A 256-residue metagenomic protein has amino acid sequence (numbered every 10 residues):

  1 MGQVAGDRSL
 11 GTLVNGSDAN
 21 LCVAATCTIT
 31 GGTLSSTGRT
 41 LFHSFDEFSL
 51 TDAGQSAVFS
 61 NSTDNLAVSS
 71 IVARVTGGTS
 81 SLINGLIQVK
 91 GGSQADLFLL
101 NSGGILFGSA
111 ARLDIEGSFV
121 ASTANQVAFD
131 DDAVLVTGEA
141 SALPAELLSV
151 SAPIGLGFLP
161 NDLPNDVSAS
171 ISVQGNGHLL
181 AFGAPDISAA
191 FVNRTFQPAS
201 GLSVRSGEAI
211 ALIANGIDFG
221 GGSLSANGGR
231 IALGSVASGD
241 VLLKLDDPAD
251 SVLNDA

Functional and structural regions predicted by a protein language model:
M1-A256: Extracellular and secretory-pathway beta-repeat/beta-biased strand scaffolds
